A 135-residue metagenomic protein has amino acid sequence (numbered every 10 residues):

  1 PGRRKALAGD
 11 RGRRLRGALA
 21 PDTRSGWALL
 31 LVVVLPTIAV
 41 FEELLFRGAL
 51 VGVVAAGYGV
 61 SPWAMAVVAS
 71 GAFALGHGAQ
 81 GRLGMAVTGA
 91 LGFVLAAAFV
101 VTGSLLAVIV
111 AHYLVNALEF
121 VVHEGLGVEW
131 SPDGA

Functional and structural regions predicted by a protein language model:
P1-G9: Membrane-water interface of transmembrane alpha-helices
G12-L15: Hydrophobic, small-residue-rich membrane helices and short re-entrant helix-turn-helix hairpins that build
G17-A135: Transmembrane helix-loop-helix hairpins at the membrane interface of multi-pass integral membrane proteins
